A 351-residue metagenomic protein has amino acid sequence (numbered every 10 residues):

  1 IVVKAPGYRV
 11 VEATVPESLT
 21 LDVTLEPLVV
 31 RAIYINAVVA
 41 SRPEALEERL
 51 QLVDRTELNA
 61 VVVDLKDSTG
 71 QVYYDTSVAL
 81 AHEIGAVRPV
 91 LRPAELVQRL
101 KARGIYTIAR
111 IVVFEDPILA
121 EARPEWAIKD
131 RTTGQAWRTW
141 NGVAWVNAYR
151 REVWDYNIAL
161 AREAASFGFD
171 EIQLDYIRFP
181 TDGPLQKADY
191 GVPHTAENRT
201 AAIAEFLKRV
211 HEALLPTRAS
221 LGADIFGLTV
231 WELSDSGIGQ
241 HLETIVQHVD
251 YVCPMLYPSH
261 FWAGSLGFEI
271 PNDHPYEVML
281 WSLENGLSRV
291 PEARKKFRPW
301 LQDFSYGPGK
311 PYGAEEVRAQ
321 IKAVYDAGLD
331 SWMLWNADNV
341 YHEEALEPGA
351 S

Functional and structural regions predicted by a protein language model:
I1-P6: A short, solvent-exposed beta-strand micro-motif common in secreted/extracellular proteins
T14-V30: Extracellular beta-sheet/turn segments enriched in Thr/Pro/Gly and aliphatic residues
L28-S41, Q98, F114-S166, R318: Active-site-adjacent "subsite" loops/lids of carbohydrate-active enzymes
A45-Q71, E163-Q173, Q247-Y251, V324-W332: Catalytic domains of carbohydrate-active enzymes, especially glycoside hydrolases
L58-V90, P184, A188: Aromatic-lined carbohydrate-binding/catalytic grooves of carbohydrate-active enzymes
Y106-D116, Q173-L174, P180, N198-G239 (+2 more regions): Aromatic-lined carbohydrate-recognition surfaces of secreted/lumenal glycan-active proteins
P117, E121-E125, F167-N198: Active-site-proximal loop/short-helix segments that contain or immediately flank catalytic acid/base residue(s)
V249-A263, N272-S351: Substrate-binding cleft of secreted/luminal carbohydrate-active enzymes
